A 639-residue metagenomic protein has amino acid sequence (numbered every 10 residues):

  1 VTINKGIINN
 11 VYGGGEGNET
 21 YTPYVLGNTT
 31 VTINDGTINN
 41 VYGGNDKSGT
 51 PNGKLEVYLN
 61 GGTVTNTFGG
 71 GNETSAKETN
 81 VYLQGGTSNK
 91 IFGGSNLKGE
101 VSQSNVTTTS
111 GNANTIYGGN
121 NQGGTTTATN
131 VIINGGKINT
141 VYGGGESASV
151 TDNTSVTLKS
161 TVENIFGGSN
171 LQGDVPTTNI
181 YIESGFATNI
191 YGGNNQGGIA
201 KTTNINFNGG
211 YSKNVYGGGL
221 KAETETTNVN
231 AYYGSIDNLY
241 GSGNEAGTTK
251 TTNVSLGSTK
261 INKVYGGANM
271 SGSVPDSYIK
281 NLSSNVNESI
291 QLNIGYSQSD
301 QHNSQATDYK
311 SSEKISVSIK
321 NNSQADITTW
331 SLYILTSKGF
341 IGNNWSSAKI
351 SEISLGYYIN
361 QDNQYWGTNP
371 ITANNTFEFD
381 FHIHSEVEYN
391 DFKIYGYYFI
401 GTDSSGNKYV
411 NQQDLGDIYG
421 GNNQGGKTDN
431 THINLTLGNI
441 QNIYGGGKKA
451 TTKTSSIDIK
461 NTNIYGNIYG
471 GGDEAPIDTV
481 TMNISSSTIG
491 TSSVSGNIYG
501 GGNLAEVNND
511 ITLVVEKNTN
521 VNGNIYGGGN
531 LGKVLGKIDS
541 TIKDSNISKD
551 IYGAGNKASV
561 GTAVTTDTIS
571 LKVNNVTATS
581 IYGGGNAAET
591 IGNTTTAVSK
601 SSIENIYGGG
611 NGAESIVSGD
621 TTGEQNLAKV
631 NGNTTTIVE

Functional and structural regions predicted by a protein language model:
V1-N10, E16-N40, D46-N66, N72-K90 (+16 more regions): Surface-exposed loop/turn motifs in large extracellular/passenger domains
L282-Y309: Low-complexity, acidic Ser/Thr/Pro/Gly-rich terminal tails and inter-domain linkers that flank the onset of structured
Y309-S316: Short, solvent-exposed loop/turn segments enriched in Ser/Thr/Gly
I319-S323: Asparagine-centered strand-capping/turn motif at beta-strand->loop junctions
I327-K349: Short acidic, flexible loop segments centered on an aromatic residue
N343-W366: Short beta-strand and strand-turn-strand segments in soluble, beta-rich domains
G367-D391: Low-complexity, intrinsically disordered segments enriched in Ser/Thr together with acidic residues
I383-Q413: Terminal connector regions
